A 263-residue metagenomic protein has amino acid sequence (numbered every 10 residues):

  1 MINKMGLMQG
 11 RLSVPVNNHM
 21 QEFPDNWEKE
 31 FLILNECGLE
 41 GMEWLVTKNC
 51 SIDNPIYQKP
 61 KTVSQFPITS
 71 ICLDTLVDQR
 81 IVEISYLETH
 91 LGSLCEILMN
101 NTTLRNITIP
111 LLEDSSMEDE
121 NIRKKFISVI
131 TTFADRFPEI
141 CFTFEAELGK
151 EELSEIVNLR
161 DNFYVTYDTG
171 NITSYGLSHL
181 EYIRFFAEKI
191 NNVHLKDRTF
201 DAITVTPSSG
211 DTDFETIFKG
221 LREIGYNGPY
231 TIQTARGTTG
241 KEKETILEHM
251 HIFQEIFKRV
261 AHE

Functional and structural regions predicted by a protein language model:
M1-C95, D135, Y164, Q254 (+1 more regions): N-terminal pre-domain/capping segments
N3-G10, V14-V16, M42-W44, I68-L73 (+5 more regions): Hydrophobic faces of well-ordered beta-strands that scaffold small-molecule active sites in alpha/beta enzyme cores
R11-S13, V46-K48, D74-V77, L111-S115 (+4 more regions): Active-site-proximal loop/turn and secondary-structure-junction residues that shape catalytic pockets, frequently
L12-P24, Q79-S85, N171-N227, A235-E244: Gly/Pro-rich active-site loop or hairpin
Q21-N26, I52, I56, V82-S93 (+5 more regions): Alpha-helix N-cap and loop-to-helix initiation/capping positions
W27-L32, N54-K61, L91-L98, I127-A134 (+6 more regions): Generic structural signal for well-ordered alpha-helices, preferentially at hydrophobic/aromatic core positions
G38, N158-V165, F185-N191: Glycine-enriched alpha-helix->loop->beta-strand junction motifs that scaffold or abut catalytic
S64-I68, Q79-V165, S174, E244: Active-site acidic/histidine proton-transfer and metal-coordination neighborhood in alpha/beta enzyme cores
